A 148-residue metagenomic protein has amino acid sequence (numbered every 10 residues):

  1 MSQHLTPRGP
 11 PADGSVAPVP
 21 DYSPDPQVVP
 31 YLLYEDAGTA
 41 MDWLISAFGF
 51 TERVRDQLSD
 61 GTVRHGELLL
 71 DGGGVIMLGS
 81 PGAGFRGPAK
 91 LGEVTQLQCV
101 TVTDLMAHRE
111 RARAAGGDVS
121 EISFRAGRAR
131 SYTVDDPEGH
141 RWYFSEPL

Functional and structural regions predicted by a protein language model:
S2-Y31, M41-D42, F48-T103, H108-D135 (+1 more regions): Vicinal oxygen chelate
L32-D36: Short, surface-exposed ligand-recognition loops at beta-strand->loop->(often short) alpha-helix junctions that present
E138: C-terminal catalytic core of tyrosine-transesterase DNA break-rejoin enzymes
